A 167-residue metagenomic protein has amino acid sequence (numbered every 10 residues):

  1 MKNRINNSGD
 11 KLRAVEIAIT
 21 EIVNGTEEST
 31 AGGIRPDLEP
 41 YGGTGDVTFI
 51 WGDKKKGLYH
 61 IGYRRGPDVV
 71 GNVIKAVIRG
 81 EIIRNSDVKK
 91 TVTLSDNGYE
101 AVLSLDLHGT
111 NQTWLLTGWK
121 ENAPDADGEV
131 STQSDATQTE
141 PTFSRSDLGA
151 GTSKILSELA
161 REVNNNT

Functional and structural regions predicted by a protein language model:
M1-T167: Ribonuclease/tRNase effector modules and their secretory precursors
